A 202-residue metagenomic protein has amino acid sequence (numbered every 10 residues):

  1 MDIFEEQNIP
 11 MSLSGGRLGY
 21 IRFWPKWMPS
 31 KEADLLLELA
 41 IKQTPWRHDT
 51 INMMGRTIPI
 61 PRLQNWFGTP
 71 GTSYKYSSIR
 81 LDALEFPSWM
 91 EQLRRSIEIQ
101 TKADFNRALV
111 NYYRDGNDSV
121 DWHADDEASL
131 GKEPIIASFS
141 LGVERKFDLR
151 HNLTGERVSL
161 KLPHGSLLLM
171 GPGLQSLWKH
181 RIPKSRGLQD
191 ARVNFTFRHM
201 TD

Functional and structural regions predicted by a protein language model:
M1-D202: Non-heme Fe(II) oxygenase metal-center motifs and adjacent flexible, charged/small-residue loops
